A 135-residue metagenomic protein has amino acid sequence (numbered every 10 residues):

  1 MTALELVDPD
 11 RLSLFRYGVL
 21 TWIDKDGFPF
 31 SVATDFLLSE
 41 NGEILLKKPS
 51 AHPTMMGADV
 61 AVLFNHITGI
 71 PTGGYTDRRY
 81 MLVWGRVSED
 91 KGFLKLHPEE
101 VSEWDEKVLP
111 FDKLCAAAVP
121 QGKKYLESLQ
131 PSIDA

Functional and structural regions predicted by a protein language model:
M1-A135: Binding-site signature for planar aromatic cofactors or substrates
